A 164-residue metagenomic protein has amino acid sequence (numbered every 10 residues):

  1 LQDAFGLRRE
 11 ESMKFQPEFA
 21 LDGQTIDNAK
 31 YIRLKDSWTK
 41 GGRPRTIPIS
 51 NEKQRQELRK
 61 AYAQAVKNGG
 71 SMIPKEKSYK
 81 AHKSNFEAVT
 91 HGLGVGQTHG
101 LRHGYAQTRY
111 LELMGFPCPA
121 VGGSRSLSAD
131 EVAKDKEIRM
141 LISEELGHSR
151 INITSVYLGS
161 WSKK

Functional and structural regions predicted by a protein language model:
L1-M13, Y31-R33: Short pre-functional
L7-R8, R45, R59, R102: Short, cationic motifs built from Arg/Lys/His that form the positively charged side of catalytic pockets
S12, L141-E144: Short alpha-helical "recognition helix" segments of helix-turn-helix
K14-L58: Conserved tyrosine-mediated DNA breakage-rejoining catalytic core shared by Y-recombinases
P17, G23-T25, K35, R43-P44 (+6 more regions): Catalytic phosphate/metal-binding cores of nucleic-acid and nucleotide-processing enzymes, i.e., regions that mediate
S50-M114: Active-site/catalytic core of tyrosine-dependent DNA strand-transfer enzymes
K83, G94-K136, H148, N152-I153: Short basic/aromatic active-site micro-motif
I151-S162: Major-groove recognition helix of helix-turn-helix-like DNA-binding domains
